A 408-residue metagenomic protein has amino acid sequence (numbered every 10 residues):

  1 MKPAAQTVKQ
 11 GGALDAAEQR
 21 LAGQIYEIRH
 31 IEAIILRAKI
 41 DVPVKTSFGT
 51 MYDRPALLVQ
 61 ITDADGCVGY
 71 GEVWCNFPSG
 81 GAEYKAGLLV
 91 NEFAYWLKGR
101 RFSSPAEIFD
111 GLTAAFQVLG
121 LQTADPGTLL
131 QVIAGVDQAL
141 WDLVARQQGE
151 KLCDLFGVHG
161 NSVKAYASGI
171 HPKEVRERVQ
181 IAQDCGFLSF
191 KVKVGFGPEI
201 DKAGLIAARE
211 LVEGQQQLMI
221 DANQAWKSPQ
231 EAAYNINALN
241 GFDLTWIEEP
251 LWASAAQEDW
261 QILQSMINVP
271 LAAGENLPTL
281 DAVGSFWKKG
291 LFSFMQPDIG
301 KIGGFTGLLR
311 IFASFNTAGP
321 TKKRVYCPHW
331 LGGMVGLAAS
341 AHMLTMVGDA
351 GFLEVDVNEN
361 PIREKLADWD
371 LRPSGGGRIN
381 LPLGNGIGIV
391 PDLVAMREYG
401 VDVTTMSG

Functional and structural regions predicted by a protein language model:
K2, V8-K9, A13, E18 (+5 more regions): Flexible C-terminal active-site loop/helix
D15, I25-H30, T62-Q147: Metal- or metallocofactor-binding catalytic centers and their adjacent structured scaffolds across diverse enzyme
R37-K45: Short Pro/Gly-enriched beta-strand edge/turn motifs at strand-loop
S47-Y52: Short Gly/Pro-enriched turn/cap motifs at secondary-structure boundaries
L57-D63, D370-P373: Short beta-strand elements
V59, G66, V136, G149 (+7 more regions): Conserved, mostly hydrophobic/aromatic
R146-I170, L211-E213: N-terminal small/glycine-rich loop or linker at the start of catalytic domains across soluble metabolic enzymes
V192, G197-A338: Catalytic core of soluble alpha/beta enzymes
